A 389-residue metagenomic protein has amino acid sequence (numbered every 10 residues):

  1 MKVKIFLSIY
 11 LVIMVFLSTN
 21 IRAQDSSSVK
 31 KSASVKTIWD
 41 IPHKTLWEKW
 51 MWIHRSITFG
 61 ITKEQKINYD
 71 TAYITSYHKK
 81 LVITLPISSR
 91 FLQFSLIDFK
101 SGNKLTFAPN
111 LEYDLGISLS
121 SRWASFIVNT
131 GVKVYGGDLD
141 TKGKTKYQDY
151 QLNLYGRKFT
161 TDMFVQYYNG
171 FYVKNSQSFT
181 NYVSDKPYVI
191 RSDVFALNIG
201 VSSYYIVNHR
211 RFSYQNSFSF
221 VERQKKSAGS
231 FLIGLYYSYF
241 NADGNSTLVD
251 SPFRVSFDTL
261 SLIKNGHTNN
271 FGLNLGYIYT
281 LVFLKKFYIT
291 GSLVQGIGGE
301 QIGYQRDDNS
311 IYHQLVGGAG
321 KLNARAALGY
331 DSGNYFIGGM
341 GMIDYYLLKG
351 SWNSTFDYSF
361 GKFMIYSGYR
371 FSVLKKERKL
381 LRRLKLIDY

Functional and structural regions predicted by a protein language model:
M1-I38, T45, F287, S367-F371 (+1 more regions): Bacterial Sec-dependent N-terminal signal peptides
W39-E48, I53, I57, E64-K80 (+5 more regions): Short loop/turn motifs that connect adjacent beta-strands in outer-membrane beta-barrel proteins
Y77-I83, Y113, R122-F126, Q148 (+6 more regions): Outer-envelope beta-barrel architecture signal
L85, L115-S121, Y150-G156, V201-V207 (+5 more regions): Residues on the lipid-exposed face of transmembrane beta-strands in outer-membrane beta-barrel proteins
I87-Q93, S121-S125, T130-G136, G156-K158 (+7 more regions): Transmembrane beta-strands of outer-membrane beta-barrel pores
R90-D114, S125-G143: Surface-exposed strand-loop-strand hairpins of Gram-negative outer-membrane beta-barrel proteins
T106, K174-S178, K186-G200, A242-F253 (+5 more regions): Extracellular/periplasm-exposed beta-strand and loop segments of Gram-negative cell-envelope proteins, dominated by
G200-S203, S359-Y389: Outer-membrane beta-barrel "beta-signal"
